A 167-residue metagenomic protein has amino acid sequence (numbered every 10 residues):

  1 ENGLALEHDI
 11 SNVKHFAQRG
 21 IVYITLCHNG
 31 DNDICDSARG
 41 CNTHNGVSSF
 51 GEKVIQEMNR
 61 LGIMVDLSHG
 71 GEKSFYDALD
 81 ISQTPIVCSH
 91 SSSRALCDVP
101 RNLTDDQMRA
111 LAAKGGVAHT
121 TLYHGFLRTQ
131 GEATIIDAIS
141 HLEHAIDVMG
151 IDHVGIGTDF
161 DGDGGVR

Functional and structural regions predicted by a protein language model:
E1-G131, A138-I146, H153: Extended, charged catalytic domains and RNA/DNA-binding interfaces, predominantly in divalent-metal-using enzymes
T121-L122, M149-R167: Short acidic/histidine-rich active-site segments
T129-I135, G164-R167: Outer-membrane beta-barrel pore domains
